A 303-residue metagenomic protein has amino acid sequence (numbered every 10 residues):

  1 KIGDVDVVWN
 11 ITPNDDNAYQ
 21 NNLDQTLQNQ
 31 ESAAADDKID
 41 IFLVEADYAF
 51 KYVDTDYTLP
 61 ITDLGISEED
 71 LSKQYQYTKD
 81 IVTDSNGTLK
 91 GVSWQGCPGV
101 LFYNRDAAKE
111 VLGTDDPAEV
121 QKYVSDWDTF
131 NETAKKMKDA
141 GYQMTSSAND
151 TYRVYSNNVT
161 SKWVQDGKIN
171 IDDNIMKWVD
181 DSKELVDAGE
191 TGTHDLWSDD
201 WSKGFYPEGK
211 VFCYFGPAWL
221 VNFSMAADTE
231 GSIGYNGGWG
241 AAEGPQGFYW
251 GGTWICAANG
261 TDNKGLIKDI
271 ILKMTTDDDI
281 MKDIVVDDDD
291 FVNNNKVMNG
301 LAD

Functional and structural regions predicted by a protein language model:
K1-D47: Early extracytoplasmic/lumenal segment of secretory-pathway proteins
I11-Q28, S125-T129, H194-P207: Short helix-initiation/N-cap motifs at beta->coil->alpha
Q20, E31, A35, F42-V100 (+3 more regions): Hinge/lid segment of periplasmic solute-binding proteins
Q28, T229-G300: Extracytoplasmic/periplasmic substrate-recognition and gating elements
D40-L43, F212-P217: Paired acidic/hydrophobic, glycine-rich loop segments that form the ligand-binding mouth/hinge of periplasmic-binding
A49-V53, A218-G234: A ligand-binding cleft/hinge motif common to bilobed small-molecule-binding domains
G99-Y103, A108, I255-A257: Short glycine- and hydrophobic/aromatic-rich loop-to-beta-strand nucleating segment in the catalytic cores
T129-M137, D166-D199, G238: Glycine-centered hinge/linker elements that transmit conformational signals in sensory and ligand-binding systems
